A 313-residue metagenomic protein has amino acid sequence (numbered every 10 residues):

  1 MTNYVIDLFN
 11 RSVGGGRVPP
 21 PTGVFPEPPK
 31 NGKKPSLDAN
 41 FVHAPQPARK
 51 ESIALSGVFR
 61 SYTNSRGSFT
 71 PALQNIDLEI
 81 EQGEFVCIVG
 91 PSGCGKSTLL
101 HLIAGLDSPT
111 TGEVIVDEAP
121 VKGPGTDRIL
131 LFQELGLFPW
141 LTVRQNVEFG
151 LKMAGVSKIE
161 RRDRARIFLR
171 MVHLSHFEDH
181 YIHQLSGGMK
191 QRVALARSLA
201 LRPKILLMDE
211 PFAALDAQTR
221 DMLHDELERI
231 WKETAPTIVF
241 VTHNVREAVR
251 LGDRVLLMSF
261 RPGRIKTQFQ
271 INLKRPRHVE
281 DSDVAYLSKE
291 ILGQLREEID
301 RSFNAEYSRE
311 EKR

Functional and structural regions predicted by a protein language model:
V89-P91: The feature captures the beta-strand-to-loop junction immediately N-terminal to the Walker
A104: Helix-to-loop junction immediately C-terminal to a conserved catalytic motif
L131, L195: Hydrophobic anchor residue at the start of the ABC signature
L141-F149: Short coil-to-helix segment of the ABC ATPase nucleotide-binding domain corresponding to the Q-loop/switch region
K152, I159-F177, R229: Conserved ABC ATPase "signature" region
Y181-L185, M189: Conserved ABC ATPase signature
A200-K204: A short, proline-enriched helix->beta-strand linker immediately N-terminal to the Walker B motif in ABC-type P-loop
